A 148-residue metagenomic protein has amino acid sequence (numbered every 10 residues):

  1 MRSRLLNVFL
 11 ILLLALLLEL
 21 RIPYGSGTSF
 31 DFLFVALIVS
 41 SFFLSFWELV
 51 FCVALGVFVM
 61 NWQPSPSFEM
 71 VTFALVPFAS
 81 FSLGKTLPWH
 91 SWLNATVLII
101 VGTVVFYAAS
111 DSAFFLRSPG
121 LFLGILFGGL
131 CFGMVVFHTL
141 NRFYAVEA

Functional and structural regions predicted by a protein language model:
M1-A148: Terminal, non-globular segments
